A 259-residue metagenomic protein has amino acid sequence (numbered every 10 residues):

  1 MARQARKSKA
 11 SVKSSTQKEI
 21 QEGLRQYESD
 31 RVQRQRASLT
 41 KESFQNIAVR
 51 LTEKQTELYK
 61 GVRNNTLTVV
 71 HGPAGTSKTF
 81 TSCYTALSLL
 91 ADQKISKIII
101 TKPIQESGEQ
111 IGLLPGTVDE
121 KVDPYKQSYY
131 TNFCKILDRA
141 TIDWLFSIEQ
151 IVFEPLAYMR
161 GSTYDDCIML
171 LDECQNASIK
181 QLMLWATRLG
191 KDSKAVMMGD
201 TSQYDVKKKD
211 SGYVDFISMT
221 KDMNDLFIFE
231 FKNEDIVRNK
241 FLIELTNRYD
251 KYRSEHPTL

Functional and structural regions predicted by a protein language model:
M1-S38: Interdomain "pre-motor" coupling segment immediately N-terminal to P-loop NTPase/helicase cores
I47-N65: Pre-Walker A adenine-sensing motif
N64-V70, D166: Pre-Walker A (Motif I) flank of P-loop NTPase domains
V69-P73, F80-I148, K207-N224: Conserved P-loop
S96, I148-I151, D165-I168, L182 (+1 more regions): Loop/turn-to-beta-strand initiation segments
S162-Y164, Q175-L184, L189, D205-K209: Conserved ATPase-coupling elements of RecA-like P-loop NTPase cores
E173, G199-D200: Walker B catalytic acidic pair
F216-L259: Conserved coupling/interface region of RecA-like P-loop/ASCE motor cores
